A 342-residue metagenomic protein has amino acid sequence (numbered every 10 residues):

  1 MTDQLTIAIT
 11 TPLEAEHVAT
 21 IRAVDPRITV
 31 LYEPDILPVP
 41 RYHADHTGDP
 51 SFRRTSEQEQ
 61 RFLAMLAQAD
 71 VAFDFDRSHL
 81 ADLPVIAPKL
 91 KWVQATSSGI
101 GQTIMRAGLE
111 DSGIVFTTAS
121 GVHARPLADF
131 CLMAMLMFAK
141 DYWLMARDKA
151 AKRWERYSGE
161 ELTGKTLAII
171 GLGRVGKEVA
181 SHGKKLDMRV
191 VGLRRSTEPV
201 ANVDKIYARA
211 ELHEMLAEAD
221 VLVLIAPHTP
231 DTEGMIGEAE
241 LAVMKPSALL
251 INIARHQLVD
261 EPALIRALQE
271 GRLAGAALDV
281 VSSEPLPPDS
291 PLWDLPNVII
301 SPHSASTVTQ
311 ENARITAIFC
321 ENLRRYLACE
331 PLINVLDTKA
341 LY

Functional and structural regions predicted by a protein language model:
M1-V71: N-terminal glycine-/charge-rich "phosphate-binding" loop or analogous flexible N-terminal tail
D35-P40, K185-N202: NAD(P)-binding Rossmann-fold cofactor-contacting core
A67-A146, E160: Phosphate/diphosphate ligand-binding glycine-rich loop within oxidoreductases
D82-K89, R106-S112, L241-P246, A267-G271 (+1 more regions): Short, conserved loop/helix-junction motifs that constitute active-site signature segments in enzyme catalytic cores
V115, M145-E178: Glycine-rich NAD(P)-binding loop of Rossmann-like domains
A128-L144, K185-M188, A317-E330: Oxidoreductase and adenylate-handling cofactor-binding alpha/beta cores
S196-P291: Rossmann-like adenosine-cofactor binding region
S247, I253-Y342: Rossmann-like dinucleotide-binding domain for NAD(H)/NADP(H)
